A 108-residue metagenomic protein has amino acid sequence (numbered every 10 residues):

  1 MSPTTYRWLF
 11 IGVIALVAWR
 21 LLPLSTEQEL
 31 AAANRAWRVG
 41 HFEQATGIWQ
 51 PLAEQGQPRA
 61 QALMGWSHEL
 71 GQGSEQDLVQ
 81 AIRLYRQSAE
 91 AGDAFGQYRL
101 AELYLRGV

Functional and structural regions predicted by a protein language model:
M1-R7: Positively charged n-region of N-terminal signal peptides that target proteins for export
R7-L21: Hydrophobic membrane-insertion alpha-helices, especially the h-region of bacterial N-terminal signal peptides
P23-E29: Generic helix N-cap/helix-start motif at coil->alpha-helix transitions
L24, E54-P58, L70-Q72, E90-D93 (+1 more regions): Short helix-capping/linker turns of helical repeat alpha-solenoids
E29-L30, R35-A36, P51-L52, Q61-L70 (+2 more regions): Hydrophobic face of amphipathic alpha-helices that form TPR/SEL1-like repeat modules and related alpha-solenoid
